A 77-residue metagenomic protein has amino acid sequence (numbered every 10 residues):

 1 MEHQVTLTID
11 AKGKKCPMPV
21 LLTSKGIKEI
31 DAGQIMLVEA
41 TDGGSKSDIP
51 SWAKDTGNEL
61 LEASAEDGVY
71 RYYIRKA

Functional and structural regions predicted by a protein language model:
E2: Histidine/lysine/aspartate-rich catalytic loop segments that bind and position anionic ligands
V5-K12: Short amphipathic
T6, I35-L37, V69-R71: Intrinsic-disorder/low-complexity, polar/charged segments enriched in Ser/Thr/Lys/Arg/Asp/Glu/Gln
D10, E39, Y73-R75: Generic structural detector for well-ordered beta-strands
G13-K14, S45, R75: Generic cytosolic/nucleocytoplasmic N-terminal low-complexity/intrinsically disordered segments
P17-E59: Amphipathic, hydrophobic secondary-structure cores in small proteins
P50-A77: C-terminal structural segments of small proteins and small subunits
